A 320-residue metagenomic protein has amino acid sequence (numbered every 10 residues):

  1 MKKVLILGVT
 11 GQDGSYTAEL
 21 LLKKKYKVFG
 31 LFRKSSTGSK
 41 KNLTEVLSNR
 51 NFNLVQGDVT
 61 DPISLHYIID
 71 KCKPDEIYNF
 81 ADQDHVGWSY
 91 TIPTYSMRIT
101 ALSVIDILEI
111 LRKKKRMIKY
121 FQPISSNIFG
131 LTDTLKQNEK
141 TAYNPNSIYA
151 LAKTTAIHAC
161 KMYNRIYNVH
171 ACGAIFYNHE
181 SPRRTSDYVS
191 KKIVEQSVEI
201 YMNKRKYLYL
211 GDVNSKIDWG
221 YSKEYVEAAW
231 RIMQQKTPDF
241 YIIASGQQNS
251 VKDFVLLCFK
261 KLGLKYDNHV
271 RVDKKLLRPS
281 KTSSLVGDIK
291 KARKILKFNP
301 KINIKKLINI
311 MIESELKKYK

Functional and structural regions predicted by a protein language model:
M1-H179, I302, N309-E315: N-terminal Rossmann-like NAD(P)+-binding domain of SDR-like oxidoreductases, especially those catalyzing
T17, L21-K23, G30-L31, G57 (+2 more regions): C-terminal substrate-binding subdomain of Rossmann-fold SDR/epimerase-dehydratase oxidoreductases
T37-K40, G130-L131, P182-R184, V251-K252 (+1 more regions): A short beta-to-alpha transition loop/helix N-cap that caps and shapes the active-site region
I63, L102, T155-H158, Y188 (+3 more regions): Active-site phosphate/pyrophosphate-handling residues
H66, D133, R184-T185, V255: A short local structural element in Rossmann-fold oxidoreductases
T141, P145-A152, P182, S186-S190 (+1 more regions): The catalytic Tyr-centered alpha-helix of NAD(P)H-dependent dehydrogenases
E180-R183, K236: Transmembrane helix irregularities
